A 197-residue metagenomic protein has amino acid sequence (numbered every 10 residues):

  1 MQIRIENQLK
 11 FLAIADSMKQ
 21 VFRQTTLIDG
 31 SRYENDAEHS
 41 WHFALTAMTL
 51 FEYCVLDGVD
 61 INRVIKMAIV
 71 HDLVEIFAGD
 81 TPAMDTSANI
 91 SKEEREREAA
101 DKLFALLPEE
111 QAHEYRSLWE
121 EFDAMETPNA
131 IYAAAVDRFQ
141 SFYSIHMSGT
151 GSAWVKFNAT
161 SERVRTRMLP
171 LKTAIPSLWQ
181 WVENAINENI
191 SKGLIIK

Functional and structural regions predicted by a protein language model:
M1-K197: Alpha-helical, largely C-terminal catalytic domains that coordinate divalent metal ions via clustered Asp/Glu/His
